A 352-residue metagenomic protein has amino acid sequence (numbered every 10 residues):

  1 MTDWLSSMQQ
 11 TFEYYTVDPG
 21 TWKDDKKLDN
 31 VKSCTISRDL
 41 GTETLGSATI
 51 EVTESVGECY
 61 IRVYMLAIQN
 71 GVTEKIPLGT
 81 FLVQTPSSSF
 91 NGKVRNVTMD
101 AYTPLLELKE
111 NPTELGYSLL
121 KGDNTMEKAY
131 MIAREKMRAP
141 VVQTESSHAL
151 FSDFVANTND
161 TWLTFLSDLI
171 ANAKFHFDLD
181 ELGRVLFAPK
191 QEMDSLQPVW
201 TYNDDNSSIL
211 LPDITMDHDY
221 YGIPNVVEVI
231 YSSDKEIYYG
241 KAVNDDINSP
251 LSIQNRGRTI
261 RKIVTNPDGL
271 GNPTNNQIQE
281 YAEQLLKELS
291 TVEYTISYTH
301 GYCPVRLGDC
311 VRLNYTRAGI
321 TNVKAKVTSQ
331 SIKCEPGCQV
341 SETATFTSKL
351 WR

Functional and structural regions predicted by a protein language model:
M1-D29: Polar/acidic, low-complexity leader/linker segments enriched in S/T/G and N/D
M1-F12, S167, E181, Q191-E288 (+2 more regions): Acidic, small/polar-enriched beta strand-loop surface segments
M8, K23-Y60, L105-T113, L120-D123 (+1 more regions): Extracellular/virion structural assembly segments
D25, I76-L78, V199: Local beta-strand/beta-hairpin segments that build beta-sheet-rich folds
I36-E54, V94-L105, V229, T291-T299 (+2 more regions): Oligomerization/assembly interface segments of phage tail-like spikes and tubes
G41, A48-I50, A101, L115-V142 (+4 more regions): Amphipathic, non-transmembrane alpha-helical segments in extracytoplasmic/periplasmic proteins
E54-P140, L350: Surface-exposed cap/loop segments at beta↔alpha junctions
N91-L108, E145-I223: Short beta-strand-centered interaction patches in the first periplasmic/extracellular domains of large envelope
